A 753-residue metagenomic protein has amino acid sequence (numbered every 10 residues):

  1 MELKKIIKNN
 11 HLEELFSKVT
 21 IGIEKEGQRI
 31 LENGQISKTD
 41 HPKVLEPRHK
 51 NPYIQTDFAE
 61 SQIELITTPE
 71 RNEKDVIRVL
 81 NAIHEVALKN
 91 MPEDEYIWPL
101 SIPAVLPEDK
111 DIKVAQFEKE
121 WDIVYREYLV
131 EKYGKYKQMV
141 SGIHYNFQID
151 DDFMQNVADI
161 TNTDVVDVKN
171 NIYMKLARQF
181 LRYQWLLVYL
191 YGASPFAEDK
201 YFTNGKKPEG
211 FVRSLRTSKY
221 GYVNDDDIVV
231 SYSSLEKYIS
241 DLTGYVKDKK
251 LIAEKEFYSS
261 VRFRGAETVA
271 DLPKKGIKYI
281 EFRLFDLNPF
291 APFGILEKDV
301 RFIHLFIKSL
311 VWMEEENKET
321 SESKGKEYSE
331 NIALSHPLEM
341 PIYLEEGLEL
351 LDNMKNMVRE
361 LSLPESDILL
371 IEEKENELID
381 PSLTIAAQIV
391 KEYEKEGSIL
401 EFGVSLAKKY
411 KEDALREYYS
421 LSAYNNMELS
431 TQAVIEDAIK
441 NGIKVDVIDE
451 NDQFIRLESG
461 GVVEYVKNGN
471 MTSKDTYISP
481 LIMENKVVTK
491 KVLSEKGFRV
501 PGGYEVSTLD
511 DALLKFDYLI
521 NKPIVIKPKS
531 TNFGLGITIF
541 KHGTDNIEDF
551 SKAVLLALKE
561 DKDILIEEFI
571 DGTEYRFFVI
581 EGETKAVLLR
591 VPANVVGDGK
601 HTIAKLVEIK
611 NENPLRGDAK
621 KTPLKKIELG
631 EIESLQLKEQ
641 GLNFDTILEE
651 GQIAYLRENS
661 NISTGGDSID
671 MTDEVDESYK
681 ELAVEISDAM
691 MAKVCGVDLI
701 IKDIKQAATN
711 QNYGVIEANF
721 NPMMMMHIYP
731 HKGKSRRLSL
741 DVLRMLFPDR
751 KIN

Functional and structural regions predicted by a protein language model:
M1-I54, G325-K440, G469: Sequence termini and other peripheral, non-core segments
M1-V130, K137-S141: Terminal catalytic/cofactor-binding subdomain
K5-N10, V105-L106, Q116-K135, M139 (+5 more regions): Loop-rich catalytic cores of soluble enzymes, especially ATP-dependent carboxylate-amine ligases and other
I97-I102, T320-K324, I564-E568, A692-K705: A short glycine-rich, hydrophobically flanked beta-strand micro-motif that places a catalytic Asp/Glu for divalent metal
K249-V261, F306, L310, E314 (+2 more regions): A long amphipathic alpha-helix within ATP-dependent nucleotide-binding catalytic cores
E417-E484, V488-K491: ATP-binding N-terminal substructure of ATP-dependent carboxylate-amine bond-forming enzymes
E464-E628, E677-K680: Active-site nucleotide/adenylate-binding loops and adjacent lid/helix of ATP-dependent enzymes
L637, N661-E674, D688-A692, I701-N753: C-terminal active-site "lid" helix and adjoining low-complexity regulatory extension at the edge of ATP-using catalytic
